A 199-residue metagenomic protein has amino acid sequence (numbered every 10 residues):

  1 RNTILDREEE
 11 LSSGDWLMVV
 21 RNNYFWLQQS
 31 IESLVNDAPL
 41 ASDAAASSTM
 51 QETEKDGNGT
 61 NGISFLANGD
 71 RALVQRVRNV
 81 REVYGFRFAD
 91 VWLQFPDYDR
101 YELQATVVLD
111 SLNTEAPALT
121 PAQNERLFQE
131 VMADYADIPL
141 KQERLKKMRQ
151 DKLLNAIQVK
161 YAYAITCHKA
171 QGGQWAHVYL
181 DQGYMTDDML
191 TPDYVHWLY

Functional and structural regions predicted by a protein language model:
R1-Y199: Core RecA-like ATPase module of SF1/SF2 helicases and allied nucleic-acid translocases
